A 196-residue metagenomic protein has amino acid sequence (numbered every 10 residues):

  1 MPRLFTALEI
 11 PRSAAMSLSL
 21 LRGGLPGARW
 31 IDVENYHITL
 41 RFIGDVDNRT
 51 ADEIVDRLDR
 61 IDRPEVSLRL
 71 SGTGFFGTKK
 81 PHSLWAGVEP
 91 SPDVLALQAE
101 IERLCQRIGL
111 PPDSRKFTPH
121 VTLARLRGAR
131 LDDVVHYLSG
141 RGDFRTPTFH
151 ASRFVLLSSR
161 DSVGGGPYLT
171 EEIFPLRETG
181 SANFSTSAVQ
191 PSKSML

Functional and structural regions predicted by a protein language model:
M1-L196: Histidine-dependent nucleotide/RNA phosphoesterase domain, centered on the 2H-phosphoesterase fold with its duplicated
